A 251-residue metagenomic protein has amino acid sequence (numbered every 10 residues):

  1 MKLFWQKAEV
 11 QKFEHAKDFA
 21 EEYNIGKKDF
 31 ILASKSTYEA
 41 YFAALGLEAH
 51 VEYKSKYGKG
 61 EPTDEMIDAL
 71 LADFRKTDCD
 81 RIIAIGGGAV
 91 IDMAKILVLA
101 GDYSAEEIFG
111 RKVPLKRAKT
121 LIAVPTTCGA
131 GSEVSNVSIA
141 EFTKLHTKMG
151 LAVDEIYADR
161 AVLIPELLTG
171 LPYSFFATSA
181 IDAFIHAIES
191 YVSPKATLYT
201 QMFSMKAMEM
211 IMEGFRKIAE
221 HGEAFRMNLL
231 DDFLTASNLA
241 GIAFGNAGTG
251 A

Functional and structural regions predicted by a protein language model:
M1-R81: ATP/NTP phosphate-donor binding region
D29-F30, D80-I83, K119-I122, D159-A161 (+3 more regions): Structural motif
A40-A43, M93-K95, E133-V134: Short glycine-/acidic-enriched loop or helix-start segments at secondary-structure transitions that form or flank
G88: Acidic-aromatic/histidine active-site loop/patch
D92-Y103: DPxDG-like acidic metal-binding loop motif
D102-L198: A glycine/threonine-rich phosphate-anchoring loop and its flanking beta-alpha core in nucleotide/phosphate-binding
S190, P194-A251: Active-site segments that bind and position negatively charged phosphate/pyrophosphate groups
